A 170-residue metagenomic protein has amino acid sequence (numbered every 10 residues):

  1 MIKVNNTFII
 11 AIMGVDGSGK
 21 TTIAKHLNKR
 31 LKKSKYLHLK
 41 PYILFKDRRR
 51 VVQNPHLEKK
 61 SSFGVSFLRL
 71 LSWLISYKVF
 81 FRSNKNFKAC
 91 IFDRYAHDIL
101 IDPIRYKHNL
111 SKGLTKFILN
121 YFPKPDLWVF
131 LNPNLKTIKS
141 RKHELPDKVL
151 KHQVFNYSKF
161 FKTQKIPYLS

Functional and structural regions predicted by a protein language model:
M1-I9: Extreme N-terminal, non-catalytic leader segments that precede Walker-type/kinase nucleotide-binding cores
I12: Hydrophobic anchor at the beta1->P-loop junction of P-loop NTPases
G17-S18: ATP-binding Walker
T21: Walker A/P-loop
N28-L37: Post-Walker A helix-loop "phosphate-sensing" segment adjacent to the P-loop in P-loop NTPases
L39-G113: ATP-dependent small-molecule kinase phosphotransfer cores that center on conserved nucleotide phosphate-binding segments
R94-F160: A glycine- and Lys/Arg-enriched "phosphate-lid" helix/loop adjacent to the NTP-binding pocket of small-molecule kinases
